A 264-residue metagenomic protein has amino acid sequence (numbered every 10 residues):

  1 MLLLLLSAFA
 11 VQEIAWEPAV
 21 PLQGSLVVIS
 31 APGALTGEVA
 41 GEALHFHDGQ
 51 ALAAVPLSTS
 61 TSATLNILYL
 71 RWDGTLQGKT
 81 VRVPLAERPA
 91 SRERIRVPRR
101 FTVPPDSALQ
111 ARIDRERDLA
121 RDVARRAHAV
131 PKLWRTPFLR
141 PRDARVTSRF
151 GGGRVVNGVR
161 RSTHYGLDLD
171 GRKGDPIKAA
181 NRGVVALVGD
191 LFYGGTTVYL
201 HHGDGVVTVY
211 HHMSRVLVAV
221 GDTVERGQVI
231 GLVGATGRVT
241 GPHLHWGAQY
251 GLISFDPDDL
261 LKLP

Functional and structural regions predicted by a protein language model:
M1-A10: Sec-dependent N-terminal signal peptides
A10-P89: Cationic-aromatic interfacial patches
G41, L65, V146, L169 (+4 more regions): Terminal peptide-recognition signature
R82-G194: Surface-exposed, glycine-biased beta-strand/turn segments
Y165, A180-S214, P242-G247: Zn2+-dependent peptidoglycan hydrolase active-site motif and core
P176-A186, V218-V233: Short, well-structured beta-strand-loop connectors
D190, R215-V218, A235-R238: Short, conserved catalytic or interaction motifs in soluble domains
V198-H202, D222-P264: Conserved, short, structured surface segments that act as functional micro-motifs
